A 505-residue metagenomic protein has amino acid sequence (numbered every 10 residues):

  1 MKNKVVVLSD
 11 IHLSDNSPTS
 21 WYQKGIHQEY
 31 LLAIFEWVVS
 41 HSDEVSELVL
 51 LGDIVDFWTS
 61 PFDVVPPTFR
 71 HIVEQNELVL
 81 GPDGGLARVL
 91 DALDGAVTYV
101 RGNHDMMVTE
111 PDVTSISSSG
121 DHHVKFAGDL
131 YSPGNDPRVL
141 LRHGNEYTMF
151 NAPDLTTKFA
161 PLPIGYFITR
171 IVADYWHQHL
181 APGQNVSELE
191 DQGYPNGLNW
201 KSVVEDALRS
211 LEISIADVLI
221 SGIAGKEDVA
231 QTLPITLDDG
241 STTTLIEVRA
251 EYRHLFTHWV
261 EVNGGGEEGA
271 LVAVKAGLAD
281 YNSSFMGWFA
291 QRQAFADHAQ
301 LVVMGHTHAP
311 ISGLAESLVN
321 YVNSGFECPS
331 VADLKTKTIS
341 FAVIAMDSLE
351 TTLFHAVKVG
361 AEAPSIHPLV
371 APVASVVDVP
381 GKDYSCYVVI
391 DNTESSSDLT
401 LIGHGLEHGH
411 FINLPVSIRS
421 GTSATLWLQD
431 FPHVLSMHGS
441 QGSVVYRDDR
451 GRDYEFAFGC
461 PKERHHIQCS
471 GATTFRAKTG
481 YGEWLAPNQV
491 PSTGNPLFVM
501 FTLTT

Functional and structural regions predicted by a protein language model:
M1-V370: Extended recognition/assembly regions associated with phosphoester-bond processing machinery
A371-T505: Intrinsically disordered, low-complexity segments enriched in small/polar residues
